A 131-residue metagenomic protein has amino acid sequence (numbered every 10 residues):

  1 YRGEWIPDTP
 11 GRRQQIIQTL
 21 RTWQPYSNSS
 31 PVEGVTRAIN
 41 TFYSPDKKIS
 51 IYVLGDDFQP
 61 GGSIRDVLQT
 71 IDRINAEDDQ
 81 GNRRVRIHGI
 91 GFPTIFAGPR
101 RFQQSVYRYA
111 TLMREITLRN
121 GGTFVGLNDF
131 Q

Functional and structural regions predicted by a protein language model:
P7-K48, G91-F96: Von Willebrand factor
T22-W23, D57-R119, V125-L127: VWA/integrin I-like adhesion module and closely mimicked acidic/polar interface patches used
D46-K48, G121-Q131: Gly/Pro- and small hydrophobic-enriched strand-loop and loop-to-helix capping segments that sit at the rims
K48-G55: Acidic beta-strand-to-loop metal/phosphate-binding motif
